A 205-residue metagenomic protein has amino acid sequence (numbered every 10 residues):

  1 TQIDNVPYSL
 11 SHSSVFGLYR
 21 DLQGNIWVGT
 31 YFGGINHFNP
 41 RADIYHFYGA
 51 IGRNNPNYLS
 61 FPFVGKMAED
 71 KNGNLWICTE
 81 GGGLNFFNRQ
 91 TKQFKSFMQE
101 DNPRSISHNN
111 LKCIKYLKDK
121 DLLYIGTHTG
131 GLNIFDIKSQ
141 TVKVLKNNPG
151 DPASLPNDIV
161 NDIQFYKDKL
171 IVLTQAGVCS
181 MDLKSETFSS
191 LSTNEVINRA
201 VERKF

Functional and structural regions predicted by a protein language model:
T1-F205: Carboxylate-rich, polar loop motifs that coordinate divalent cations or form catalytic acidic clusters
